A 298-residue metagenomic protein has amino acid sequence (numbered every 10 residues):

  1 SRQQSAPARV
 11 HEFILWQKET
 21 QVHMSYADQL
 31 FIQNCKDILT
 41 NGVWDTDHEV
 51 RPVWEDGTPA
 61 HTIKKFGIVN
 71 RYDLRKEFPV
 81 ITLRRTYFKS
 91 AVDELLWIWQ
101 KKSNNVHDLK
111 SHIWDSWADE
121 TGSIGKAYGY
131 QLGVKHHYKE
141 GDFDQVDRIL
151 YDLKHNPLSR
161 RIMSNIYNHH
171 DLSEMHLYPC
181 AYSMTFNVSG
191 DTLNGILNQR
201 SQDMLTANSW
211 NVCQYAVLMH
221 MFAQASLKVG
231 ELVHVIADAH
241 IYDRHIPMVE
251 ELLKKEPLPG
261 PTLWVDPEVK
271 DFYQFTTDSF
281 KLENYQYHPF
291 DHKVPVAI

Functional and structural regions predicted by a protein language model:
S1-H23: Arg/Lys-rich, low-complexity, intrinsically disordered basic segments
M24-I298: Terminal, non-catalytic protein-protein interaction segments that mediate quaternary/complex assembly
